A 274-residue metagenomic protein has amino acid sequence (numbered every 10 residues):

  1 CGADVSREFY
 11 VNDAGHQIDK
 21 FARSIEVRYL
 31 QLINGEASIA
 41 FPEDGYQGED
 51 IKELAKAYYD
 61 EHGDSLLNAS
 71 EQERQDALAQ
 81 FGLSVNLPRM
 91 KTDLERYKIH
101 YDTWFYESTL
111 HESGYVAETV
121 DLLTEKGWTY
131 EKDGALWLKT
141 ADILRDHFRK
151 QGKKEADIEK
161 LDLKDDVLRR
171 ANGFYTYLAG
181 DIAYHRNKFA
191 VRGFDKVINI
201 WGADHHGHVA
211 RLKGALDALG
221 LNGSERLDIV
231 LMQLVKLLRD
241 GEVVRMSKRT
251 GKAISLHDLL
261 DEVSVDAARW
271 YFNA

Functional and structural regions predicted by a protein language model:
C1-A274: NTP-dependent nucleotidyl-transfer catalytic core
